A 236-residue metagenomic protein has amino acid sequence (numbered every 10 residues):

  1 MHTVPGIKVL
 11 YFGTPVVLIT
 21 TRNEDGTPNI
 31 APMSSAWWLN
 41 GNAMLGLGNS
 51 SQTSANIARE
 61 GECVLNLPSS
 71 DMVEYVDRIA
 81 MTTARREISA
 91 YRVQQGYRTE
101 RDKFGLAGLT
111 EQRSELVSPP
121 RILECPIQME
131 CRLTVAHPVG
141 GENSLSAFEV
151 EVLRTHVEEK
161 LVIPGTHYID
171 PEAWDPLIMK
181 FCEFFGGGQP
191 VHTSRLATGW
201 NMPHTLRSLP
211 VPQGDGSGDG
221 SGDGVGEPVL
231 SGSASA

Functional and structural regions predicted by a protein language model:
M1-G218, G224-A236: Basic, polyanion-binding surface patches
